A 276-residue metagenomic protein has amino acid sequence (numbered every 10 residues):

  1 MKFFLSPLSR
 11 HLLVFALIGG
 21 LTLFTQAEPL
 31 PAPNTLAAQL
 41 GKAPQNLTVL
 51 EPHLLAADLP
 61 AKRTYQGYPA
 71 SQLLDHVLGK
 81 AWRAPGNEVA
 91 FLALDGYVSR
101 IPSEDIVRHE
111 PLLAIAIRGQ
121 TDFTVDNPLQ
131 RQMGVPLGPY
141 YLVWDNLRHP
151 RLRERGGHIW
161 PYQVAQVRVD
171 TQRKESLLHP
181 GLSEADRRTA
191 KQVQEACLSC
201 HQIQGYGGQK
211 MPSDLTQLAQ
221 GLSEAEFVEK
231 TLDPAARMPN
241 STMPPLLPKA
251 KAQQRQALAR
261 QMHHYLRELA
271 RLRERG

Functional and structural regions predicted by a protein language model:
K2-L13: Bacterial N-terminal signal peptides that target proteins for export
H11-T22: Bacterial N-terminal signal peptides
E28-S176: Structured, non-membrane catalytic/scaffold regions adjacent to prosthetic-group chemistry
K62-G67, A84, L182, D186 (+6 more regions): Solvent-exposed, acidic/flexible segments
D170-Q192: Electrostatic cytochrome c docking/interface patches
T189-Q204, F227, M243, M262-L266: The canonical Cys-X-X-Cys-His
L198, Q202-K230: Gly/Gly-Pro-rich "capping" loops immediately C-terminal to redox-active cysteine motifs in periplasmic/lumenal
Q209-T216, P234-G276: Axial heme c-ligation environment in periplasmic c-type cytochrome domains
